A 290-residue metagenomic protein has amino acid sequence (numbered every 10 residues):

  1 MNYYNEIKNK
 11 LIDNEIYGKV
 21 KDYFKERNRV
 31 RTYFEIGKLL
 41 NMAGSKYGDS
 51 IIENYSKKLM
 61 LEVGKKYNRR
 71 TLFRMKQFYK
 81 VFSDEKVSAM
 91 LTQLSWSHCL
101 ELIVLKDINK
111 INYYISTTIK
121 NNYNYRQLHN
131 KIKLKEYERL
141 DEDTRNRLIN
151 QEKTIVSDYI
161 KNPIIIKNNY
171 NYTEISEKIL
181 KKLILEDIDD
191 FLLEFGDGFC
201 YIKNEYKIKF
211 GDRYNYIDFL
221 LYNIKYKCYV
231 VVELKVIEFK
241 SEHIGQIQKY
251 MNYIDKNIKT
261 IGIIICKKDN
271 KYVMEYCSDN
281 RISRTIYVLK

Functional and structural regions predicted by a protein language model:
M1-K290: Basic, low-complexity intrinsically disordered segments
